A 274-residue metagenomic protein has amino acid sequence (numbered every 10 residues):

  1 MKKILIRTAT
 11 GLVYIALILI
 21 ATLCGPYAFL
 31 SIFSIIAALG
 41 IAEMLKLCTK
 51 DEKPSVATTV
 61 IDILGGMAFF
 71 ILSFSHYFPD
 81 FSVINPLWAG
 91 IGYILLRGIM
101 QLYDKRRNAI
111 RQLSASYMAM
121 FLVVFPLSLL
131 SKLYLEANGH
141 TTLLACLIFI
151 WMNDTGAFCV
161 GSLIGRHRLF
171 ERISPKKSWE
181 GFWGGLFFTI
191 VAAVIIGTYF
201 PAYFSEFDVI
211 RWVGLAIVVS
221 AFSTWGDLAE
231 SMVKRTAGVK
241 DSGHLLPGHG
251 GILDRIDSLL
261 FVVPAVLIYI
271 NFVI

Functional and structural regions predicted by a protein language model:
M1-V218: Membrane-embedded alpha-helical bundles of polytopic integral membrane proteins
E43, D154, D227, D254-D257: Acidic active-site catalytic centers that drive phospho-/nucleotidyl reactions and related ester hydrolyses
M152-S162, S223-R235: Short helical (or helix-break) motifs at transmembrane helix termini and adjacent helical loops in multi-pass membrane
S162-L163, V233-G238, L260, A265: Re-entrant/interfacial helical elements at transmembrane boundaries that shape and gate the permeation pathway
T189-I190, R255, V262, N271: Hydrophobic transmembrane alpha-helices of multi-pass small-molecule transporters
S220-W225, I252-L260: Hydrophobic transmembrane alpha-helical segments of multi-pass transport and channel proteins
R235-S258: Interfacial loop-to-transmembrane junctions
L267-I274: Juxtamembrane boundary at the C-terminal end of a transmembrane helix
